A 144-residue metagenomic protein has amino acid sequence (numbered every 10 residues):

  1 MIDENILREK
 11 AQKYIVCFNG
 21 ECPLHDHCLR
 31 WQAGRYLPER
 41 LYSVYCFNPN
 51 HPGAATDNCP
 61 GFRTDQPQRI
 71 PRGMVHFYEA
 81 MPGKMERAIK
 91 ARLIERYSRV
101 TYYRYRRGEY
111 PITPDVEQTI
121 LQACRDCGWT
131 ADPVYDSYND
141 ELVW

Functional and structural regions predicted by a protein language model:
M1-F62: N-terminal cysteine/histidine-rich coordination modules
D3-A11, Y135-W144: Short, charged recognition helix plus adjacent turn of helix-turn-helix-like nucleic-acid-binding domains
R8-Q12, R69, M85, Y97 (+1 more regions): Alpha-helix N-cap/N′ positions at the starts of helices
F18, R92, Y110: Short, charged/polar micro-motifs that form catalytic or ligand-binding hotspots
R63-R87, T130-Y135: A short, Lys/Arg-rich alpha-helix, primarily the initiator
M85-E95, Y102: Short alpha-helical "recognition helix" segments of helix-turn-helix
S98-I112: Recognition helix of helix-turn-helix/homeodomain-like DNA-binding domains that insert into the DNA major groove
D115-P133: DNA major-groove recognition helix of helix-turn-helix/homeodomain DNA-binding modules
